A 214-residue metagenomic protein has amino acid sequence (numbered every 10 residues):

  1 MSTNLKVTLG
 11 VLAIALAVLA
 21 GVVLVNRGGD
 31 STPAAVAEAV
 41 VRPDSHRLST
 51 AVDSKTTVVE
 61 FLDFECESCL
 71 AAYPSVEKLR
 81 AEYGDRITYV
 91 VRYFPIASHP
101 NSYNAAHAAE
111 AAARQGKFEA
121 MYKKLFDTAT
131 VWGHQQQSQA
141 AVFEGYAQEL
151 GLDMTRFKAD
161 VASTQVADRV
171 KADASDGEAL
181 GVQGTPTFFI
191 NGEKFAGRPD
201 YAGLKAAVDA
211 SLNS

Functional and structural regions predicted by a protein language model:
M1-A97, K171-A174, A210-S214: Extracytoplasmic thiol/disulfide redox context detector
M1-R27, K78, G145-S214: C-terminal cap of thioredoxin/glutaredoxin-like
G29-D30, K117, T130, V166: Generic structural signal for secondary-structure transition and capping sites
R47-T50, W132, F195: Short clusters of hydrophobic/aromatic residues that line enzyme substrate/ligand-binding pockets
A51-V52, A81-E82, Q115, L180-Q183: Extracellular/periplasmic catalytic domains that process cell-envelope and extracellular macromolecules
K55, A105, G184-T185: A structure-centric signal for secondary-structure junctions around beta-strands
V59-Q148, S214: Structural alpha/beta surface segment adjacent to cysteine/selenocysteine redox centers across thiol/disulfide enzymes
